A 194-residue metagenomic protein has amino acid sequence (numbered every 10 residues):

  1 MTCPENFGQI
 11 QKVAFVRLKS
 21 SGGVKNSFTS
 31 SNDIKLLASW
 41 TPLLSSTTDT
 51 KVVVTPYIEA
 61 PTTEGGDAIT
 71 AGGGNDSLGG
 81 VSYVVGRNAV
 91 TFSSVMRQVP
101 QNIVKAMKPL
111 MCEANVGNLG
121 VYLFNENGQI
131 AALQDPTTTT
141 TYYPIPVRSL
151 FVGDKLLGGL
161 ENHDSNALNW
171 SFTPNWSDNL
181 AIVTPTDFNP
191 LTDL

Functional and structural regions predicted by a protein language model:
M1-S93, I145-H163: Solvent-exposed edge beta-strands and adjacent loop segments that serve as assembly or binding interfaces
G66-P144, N175-P190: Extracellular/virion structural assembly segments
T141-L194: Mixed-charge, glycine-accented linear interaction segment located at domain edges/termini
